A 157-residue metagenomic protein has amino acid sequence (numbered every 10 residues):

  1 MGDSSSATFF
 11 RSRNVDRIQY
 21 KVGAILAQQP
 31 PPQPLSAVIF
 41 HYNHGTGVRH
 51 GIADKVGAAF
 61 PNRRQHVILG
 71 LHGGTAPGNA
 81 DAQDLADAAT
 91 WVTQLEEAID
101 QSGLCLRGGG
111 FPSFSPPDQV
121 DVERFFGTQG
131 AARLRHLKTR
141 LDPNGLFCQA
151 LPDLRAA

Functional and structural regions predicted by a protein language model:
M1-A157: Soluble FAD-dependent oxygen oxidases
